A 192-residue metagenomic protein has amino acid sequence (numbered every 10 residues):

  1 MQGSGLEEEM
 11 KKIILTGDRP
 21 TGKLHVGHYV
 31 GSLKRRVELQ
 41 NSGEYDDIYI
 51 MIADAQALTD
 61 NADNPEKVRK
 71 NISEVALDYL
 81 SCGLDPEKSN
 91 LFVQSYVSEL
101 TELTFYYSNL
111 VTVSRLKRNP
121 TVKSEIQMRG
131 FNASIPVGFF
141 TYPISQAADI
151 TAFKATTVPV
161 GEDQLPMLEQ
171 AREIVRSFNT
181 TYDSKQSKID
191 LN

Functional and structural regions predicted by a protein language model:
Q2-E9: Short, Lys/Arg-enriched N-terminal segments with co-localized hydrophobic residues within the first ~10-30 amino acids
K11-A148, E173: N-terminal Rossmann-like or analogous alpha/beta NTP/dinucleotide-binding catalytic cores that position adenine
K123-N192: Active-site cores that bind ATP or allylic diphosphates and position pyrophosphate for catalysis
